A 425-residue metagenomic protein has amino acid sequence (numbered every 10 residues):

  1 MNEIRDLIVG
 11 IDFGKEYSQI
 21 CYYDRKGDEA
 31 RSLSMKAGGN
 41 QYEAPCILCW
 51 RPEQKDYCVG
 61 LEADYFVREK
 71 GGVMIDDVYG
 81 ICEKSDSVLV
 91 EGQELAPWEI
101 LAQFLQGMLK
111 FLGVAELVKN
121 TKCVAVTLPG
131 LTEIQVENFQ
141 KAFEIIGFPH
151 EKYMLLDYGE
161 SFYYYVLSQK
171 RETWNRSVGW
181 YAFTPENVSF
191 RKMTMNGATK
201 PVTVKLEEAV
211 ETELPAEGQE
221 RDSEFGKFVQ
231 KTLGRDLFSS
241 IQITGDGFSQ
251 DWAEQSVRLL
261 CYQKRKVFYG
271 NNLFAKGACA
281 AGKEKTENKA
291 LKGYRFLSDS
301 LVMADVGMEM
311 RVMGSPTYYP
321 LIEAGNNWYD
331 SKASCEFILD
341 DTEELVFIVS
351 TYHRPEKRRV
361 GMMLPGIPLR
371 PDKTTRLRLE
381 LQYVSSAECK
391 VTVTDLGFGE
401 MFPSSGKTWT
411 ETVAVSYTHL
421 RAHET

Functional and structural regions predicted by a protein language model:
M1-D6, P149-G179, L273-R295, P371: Conserved phosphate-binding catalytic cores of ATP/NTP-utilizing and phosphoryl-transfer enzymes
N2-A30, L167-V202, L377-T394: Gly/Thr-rich phosphate-binding beta-strand-loop-beta motif of the actin/hexokinase/Hsp70
I20-E53, M193-D222, P403-V415: Short glycine-rich, Thr/Ser-proximal phosphate-binding strand/loop in the N-terminal lobe of ATP-dependent enzymes
K36-T127, V210-G226, K231: Conserved phosphate-binding loops in N-terminal lobes of ATP-dependent enzymes of the actin/Hsp70/sugar-kinase
A125-V136, Q230-R258, K266, G270: Glycine-rich phosphate-binding loops at beta-strand->alpha-helix junctions
V126, I134, K141-E224: Small-residue (GG/TT-enriched) beta-loop-alpha framework at ligand/catalytic clefts
A280-G366, R376: Acidic, glycine/GT-rich loop-and beta-edge segments that sit at the periphery of enzyme/chaperone cores
T418-T425: Conserved small/polar residues in nucleotide/adenosyl-binding loops
